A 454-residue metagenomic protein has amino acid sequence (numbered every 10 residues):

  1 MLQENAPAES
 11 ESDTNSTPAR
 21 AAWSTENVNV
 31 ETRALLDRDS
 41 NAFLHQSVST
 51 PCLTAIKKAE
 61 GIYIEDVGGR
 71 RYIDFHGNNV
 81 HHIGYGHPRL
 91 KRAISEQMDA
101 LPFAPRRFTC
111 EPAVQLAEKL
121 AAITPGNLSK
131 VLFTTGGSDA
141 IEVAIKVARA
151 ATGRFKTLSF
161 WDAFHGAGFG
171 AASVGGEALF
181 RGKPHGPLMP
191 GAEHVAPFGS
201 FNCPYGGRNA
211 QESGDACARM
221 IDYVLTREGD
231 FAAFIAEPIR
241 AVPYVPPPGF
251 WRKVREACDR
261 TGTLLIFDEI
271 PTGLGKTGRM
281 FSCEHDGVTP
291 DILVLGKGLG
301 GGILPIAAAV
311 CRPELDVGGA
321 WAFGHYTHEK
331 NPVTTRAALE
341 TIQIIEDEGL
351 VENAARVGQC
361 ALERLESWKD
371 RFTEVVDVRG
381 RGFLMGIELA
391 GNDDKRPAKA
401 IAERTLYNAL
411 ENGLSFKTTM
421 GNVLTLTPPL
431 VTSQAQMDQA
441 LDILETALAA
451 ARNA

Functional and structural regions predicted by a protein language model:
L2-A454: Conserved N-terminal phosphate-binding loop of PLP-dependent enzymes in the Aspartate aminotransferase
